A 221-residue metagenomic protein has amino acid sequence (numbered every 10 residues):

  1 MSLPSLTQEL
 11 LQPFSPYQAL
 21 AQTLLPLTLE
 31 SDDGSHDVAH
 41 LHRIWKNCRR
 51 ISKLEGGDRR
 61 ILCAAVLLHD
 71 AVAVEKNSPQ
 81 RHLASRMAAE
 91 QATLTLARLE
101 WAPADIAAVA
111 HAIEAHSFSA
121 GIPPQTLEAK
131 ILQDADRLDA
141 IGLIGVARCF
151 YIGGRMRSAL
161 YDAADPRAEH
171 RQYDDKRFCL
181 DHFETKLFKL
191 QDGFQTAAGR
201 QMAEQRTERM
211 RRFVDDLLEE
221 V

Functional and structural regions predicted by a protein language model:
S2-Q12, L29-E55, L68, G121-V221: Divalent metal-dependent phosphate-bond-processing catalytic cores, especially two-metal-ion Mg2+/Mn2+ enzymes that act
Q8-P26: Short alpha-helical hairpin
P16-L20, C63-V66, A108, F178 (+1 more regions): Generic alpha-helical secondary structure signal
A21-L25, I113, L187: A generic structural signal for nonpolar/aromatic side chains embedded in well-ordered alpha-helices
G34, N77-H82, L99: Short gly/ser-rich anion-binding loops that grip negatively charged ligand groups
I44, A84-A97: An active-site-proximal "capping" alpha-helix that borders the catalytic cofactor pocket
R59-S78, A84, A88, A108-S117: His-Asp-centered metal-binding catalytic motifs of divalent-metal-dependent phosphohydrolases/nucleases
A92-K130: Hydrophobic, well-structured mid-protein blocks that either form specific transmembrane helices
